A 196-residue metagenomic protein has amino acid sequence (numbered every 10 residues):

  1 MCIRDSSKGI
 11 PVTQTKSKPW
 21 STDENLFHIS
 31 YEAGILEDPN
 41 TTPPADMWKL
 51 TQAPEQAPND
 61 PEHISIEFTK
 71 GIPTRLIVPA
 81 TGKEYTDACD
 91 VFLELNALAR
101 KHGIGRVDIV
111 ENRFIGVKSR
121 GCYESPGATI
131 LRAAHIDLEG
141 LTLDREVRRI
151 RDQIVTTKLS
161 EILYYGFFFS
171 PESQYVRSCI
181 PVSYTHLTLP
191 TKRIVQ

Functional and structural regions predicted by a protein language model:
M1-I3, T185-T191: Conserved small/polar residues in nucleotide/adenosyl-binding loops
D5-S6, P181: Acidic, proline/serine/threonine- and glycine-rich low-complexity intrinsically disordered segments
S7-V91, I104, D108-F114: Flexible helical/loop "lid" subdomain adjacent to adenine-nucleotide binding pockets
L95: Globin-like tetrapyrrole-binding proteins
K101-G105, D144: Intrinsically disordered or highly flexible coil/loop and linker segments, enriched in small and charged/polar residues
K118-Y164: C-terminal, non-catalytic macromolecule-binding modules
S173-Y184: A conserved acidic, glycine/proline-rich C-terminal tail/linker
